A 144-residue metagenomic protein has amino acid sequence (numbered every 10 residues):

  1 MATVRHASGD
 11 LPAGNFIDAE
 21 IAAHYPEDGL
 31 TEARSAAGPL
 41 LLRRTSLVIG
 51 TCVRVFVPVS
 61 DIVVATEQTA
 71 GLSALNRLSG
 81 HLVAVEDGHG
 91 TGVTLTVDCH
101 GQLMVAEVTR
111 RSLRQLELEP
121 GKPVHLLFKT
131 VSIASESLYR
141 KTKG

Functional and structural regions predicted by a protein language model:
M1-G38, A65: Internal alpha/beta loop-helix hairpins
I21, A33, V55, L82 (+1 more regions): Hydrophobic beta-strand residues in large extracellular and virion-surface proteins
A23-D28, V85-T91: Short, conserved beta-turn/loop elements at beta-strand boundaries and strand-helix junctions
G29, N76, V93: Residue-level signal for beta-strand positions within conserved beta-sheet cores that form or flank
T31-A36, T94-H100, E107: Short, acidic/hydrophobic/Gly-rich beta-strand patch recurrent on exposed beta strands that often constitutes part
A37-E86, L103, E107-G144: Glycine/charge-rich catalytic "coupling/switch" loops of P-loop NTPases
L72, T91-T94: Gly/Ser-enriched beta-turn/beta-hairpin loop segments
